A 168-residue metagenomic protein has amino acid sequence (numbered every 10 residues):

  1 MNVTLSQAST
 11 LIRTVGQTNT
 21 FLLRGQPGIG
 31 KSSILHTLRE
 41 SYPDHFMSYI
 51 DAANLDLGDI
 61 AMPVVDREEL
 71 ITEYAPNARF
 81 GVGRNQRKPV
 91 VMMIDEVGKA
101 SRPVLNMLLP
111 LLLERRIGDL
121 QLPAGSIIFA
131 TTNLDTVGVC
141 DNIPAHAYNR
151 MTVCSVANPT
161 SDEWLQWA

Functional and structural regions predicted by a protein language model:
M1-A168: AAA+ P-loop NTPase catalytic core and its hallmark functional loops
